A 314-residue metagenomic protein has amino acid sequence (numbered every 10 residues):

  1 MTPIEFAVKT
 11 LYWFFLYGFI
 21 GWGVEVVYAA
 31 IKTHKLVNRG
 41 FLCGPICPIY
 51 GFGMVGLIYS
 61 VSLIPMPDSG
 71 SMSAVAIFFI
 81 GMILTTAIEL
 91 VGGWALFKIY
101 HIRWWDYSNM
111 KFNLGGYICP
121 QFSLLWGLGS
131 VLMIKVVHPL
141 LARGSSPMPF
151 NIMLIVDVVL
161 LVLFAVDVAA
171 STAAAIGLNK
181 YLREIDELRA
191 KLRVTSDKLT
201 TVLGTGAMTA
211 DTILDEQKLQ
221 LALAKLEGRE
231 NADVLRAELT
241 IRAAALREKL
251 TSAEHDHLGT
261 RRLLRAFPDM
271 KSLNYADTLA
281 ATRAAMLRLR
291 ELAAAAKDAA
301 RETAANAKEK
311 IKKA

Functional and structural regions predicted by a protein language model:
M1-A314: Aromatic-rich, lipid-facing transmembrane alpha helices and their immediate juxtamembrane interface loops in integral
